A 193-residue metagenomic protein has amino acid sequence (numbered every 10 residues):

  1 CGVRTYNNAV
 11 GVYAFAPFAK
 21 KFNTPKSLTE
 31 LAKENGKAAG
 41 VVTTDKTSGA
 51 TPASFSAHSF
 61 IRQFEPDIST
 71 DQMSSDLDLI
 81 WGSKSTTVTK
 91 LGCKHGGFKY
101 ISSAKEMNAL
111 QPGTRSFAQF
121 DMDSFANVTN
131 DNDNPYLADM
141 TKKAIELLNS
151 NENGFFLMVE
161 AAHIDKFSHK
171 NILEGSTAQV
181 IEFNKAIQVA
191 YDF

Functional and structural regions predicted by a protein language model:
C1-K21, L28-I145, N149: Surface-exposed loop and adjacent secondary-structure segments within mature catalytic domains
N23-P25, K166: Short glycine/serine/threonine-rich phosphate/pyrophosphate-binding segments that cradle anionic phosphate groups
P25, P112, L137, V180-F183 (+1 more regions): Active-site-proximal structural scaffolding
L28-L31, A186-F193: Catalytic-core regions built around general acid/base machinery
A50-S56, S124-T129, N153-G154, M158-V189: Active-site His/acidic residue clusters
S150-E152, F193: Secondary-structure transition/capping motifs at alpha-helix termini and the adjoining loop/turn into the next element
